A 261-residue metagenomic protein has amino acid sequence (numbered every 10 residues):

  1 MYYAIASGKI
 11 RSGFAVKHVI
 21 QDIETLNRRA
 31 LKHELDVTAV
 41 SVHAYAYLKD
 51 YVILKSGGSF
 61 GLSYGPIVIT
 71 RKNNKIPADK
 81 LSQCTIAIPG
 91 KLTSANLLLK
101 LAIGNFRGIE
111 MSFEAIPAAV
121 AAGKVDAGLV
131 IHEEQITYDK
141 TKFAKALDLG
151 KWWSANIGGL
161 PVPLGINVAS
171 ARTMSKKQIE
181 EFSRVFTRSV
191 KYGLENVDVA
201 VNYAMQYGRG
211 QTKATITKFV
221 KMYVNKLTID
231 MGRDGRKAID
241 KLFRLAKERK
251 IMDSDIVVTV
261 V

Functional and structural regions predicted by a protein language model:
M1-Q21: Short, polar/charged alpha-helical segment
M1-S7, P66-D126, H132-E133, K237-K241: Bilobed "Venus flytrap"/periplasmic-binding protein-like clamshell domains and structurally analogous long
D22-E24, H33-A46, S112-F113, V130-I136: Beta->alpha turn/N-cap motifs
L26-T38, K49-S59, D139: Short beta-strand-centered segments that line the small-molecule binding cleft or hinge of alpha/beta clamshell
K55-I76, A155-A171: Hydrophobic/proline-rich hinge and linker segments of small-molecule sensing/allosteric domains, predominantly
F113-M205: Pocket-lining segment of extracytoplasmic ligand-binding domains
S175-L245: Secondary-structure end/capping motifs
L245-V261: Conserved C-terminal helix/tail region of periplasmic/extracytoplasmic solute-binding proteins
